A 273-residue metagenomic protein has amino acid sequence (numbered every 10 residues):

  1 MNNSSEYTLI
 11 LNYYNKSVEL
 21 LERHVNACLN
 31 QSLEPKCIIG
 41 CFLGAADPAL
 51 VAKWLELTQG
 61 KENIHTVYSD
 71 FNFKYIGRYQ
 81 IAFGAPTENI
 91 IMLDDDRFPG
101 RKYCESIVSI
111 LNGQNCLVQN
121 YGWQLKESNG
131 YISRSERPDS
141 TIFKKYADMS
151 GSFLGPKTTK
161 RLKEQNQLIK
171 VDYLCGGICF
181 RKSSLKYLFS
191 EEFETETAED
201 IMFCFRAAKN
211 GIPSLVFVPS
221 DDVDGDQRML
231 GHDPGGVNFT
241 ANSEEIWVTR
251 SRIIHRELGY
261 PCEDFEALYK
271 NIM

Functional and structural regions predicted by a protein language model:
M1-A27: N-proximal low-complexity "stem/linker" segments adjacent to membrane-targeting elements
R23-H24, S190-M273: C-terminal catalytic/acceptor-binding lobe
N26-K36: Short, acidic, metal-binding catalytic loop of nucleotide-sugar glycosyltransferases
C41-A52: A conserved acidic beta->alpha catalytic loop
L43, L93-D96: Active-site acidic Asp-centered loop
S69-G84: Glycine-rich, basic loop-to-helix element that forms the pyrophosphate-binding segment of sugar-nucleotide handling
A82, F98-E192: Conserved catalytic core of nucleotide-sugar-dependent glycosyltransferases
I90: Short aromatic/hydrophobic "clamp" motif used to bind/position activated sugar donors
